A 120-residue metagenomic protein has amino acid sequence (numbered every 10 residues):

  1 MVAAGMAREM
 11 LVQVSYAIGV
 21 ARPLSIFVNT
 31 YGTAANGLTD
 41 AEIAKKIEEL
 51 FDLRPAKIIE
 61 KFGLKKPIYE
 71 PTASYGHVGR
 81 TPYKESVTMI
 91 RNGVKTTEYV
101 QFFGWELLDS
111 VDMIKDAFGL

Functional and structural regions predicted by a protein language model:
M1-L120: A domain-level signal for the structural core that forms small-molecule/cofactor-binding pockets and catalytic centers
